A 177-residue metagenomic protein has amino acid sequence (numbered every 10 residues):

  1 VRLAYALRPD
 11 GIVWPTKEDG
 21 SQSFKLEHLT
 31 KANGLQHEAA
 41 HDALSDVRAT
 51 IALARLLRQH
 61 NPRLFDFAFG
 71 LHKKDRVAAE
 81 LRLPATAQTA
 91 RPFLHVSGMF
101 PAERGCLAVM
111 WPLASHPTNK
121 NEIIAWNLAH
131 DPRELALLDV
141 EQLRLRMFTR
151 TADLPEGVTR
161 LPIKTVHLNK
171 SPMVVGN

Functional and structural regions predicted by a protein language model:
V1-L64, A68-L71: Metal-dependent phosphoesterase core characteristic of DEDDh/y 3'-5' exonuclease domains
I12-T30, H95-P117, M173-N177: A broadly tuned preference for mixed-charge, low-complexity surface segments
F69-V158, I163: Acidic catalytic cores of enzymes that act on phosphate-bearing nucleotides/polynucleotides
P162-N177: C-terminal intrinsically disordered, low-complexity activation/regulatory tails of eukaryotic transcription factors
